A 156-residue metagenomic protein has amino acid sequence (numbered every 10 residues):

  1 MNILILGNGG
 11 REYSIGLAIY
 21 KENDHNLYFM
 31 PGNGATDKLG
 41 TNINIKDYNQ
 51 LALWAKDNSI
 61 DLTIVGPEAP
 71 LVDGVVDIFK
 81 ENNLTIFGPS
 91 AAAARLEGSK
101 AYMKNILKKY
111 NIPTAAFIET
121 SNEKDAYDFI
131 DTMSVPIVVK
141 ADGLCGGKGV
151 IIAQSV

Functional and structural regions predicted by a protein language model:
M1-A92: ATP-binding N-terminal substructure of ATP-dependent carboxylate-amine bond-forming enzymes
N42-D47, I118-N122, A153: Short acidic-hydrophobic, aromatic-tinged amphipathic segments that line or gate anion-handling sites
L71, V75, N82, S99-M103 (+2 more regions): Generic hydrophobic, aliphatic-rich segments that mediate packing or membrane embedding
K80-I86, K109, Q154-V156: A glycine- and small-aliphatic-rich helix-loop capping segment at beta-alpha/alpha-beta transitions that lines
A93-E97: Short, small-residue-enriched loops and turns at beta-alpha junctions that line or gate enzyme active sites
G98-F129: Short, glycine-/small-residue-rich phosphate/pyrophosphate-handling segment
T114-E119, I137-V156: Glycine-rich phosphate-binding loop of ATP-grasp-fold ATP-dependent ligases
I130-V138: Acidic/histidine-enriched active-site and ligand-binding environments that engage anionic O-linkages
